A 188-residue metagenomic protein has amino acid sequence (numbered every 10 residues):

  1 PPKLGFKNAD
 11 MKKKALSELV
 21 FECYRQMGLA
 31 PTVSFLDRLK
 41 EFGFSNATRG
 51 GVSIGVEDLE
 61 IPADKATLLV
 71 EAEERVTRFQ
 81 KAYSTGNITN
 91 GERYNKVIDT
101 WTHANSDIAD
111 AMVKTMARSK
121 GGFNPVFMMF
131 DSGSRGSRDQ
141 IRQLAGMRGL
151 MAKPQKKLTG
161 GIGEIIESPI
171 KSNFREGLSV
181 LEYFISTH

Functional and structural regions predicted by a protein language model:
P1-G91, Q140-Q143, M147-K156, G161-S186: Feature marking long nucleic-acid-engaging regions of large polymerase/nuclease enzymes
G91-R148: Gly/Pro-rich turn-and-neighbor structural signature
